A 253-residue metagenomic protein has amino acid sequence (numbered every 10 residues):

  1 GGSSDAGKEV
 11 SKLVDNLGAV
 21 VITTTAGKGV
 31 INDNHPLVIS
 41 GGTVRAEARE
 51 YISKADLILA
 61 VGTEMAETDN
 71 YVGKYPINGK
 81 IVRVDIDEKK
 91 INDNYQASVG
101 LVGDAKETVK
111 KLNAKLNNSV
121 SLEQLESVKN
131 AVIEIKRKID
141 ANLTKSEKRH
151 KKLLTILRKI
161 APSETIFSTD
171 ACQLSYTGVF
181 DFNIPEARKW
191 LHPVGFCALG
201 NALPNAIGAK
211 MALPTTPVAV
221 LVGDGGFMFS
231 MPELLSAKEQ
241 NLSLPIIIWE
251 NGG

Functional and structural regions predicted by a protein language model:
G1, A26-G27, I86-D87, W249-G252: Short, ordered loop/turn segments at secondary-structure junctions
G1-V82, P185-T216, M228-P232: Glycine-rich, anion-gripping cofactor-binding loops and their flanking helix/strand elements in enzyme active sites
D5-E9, E67-D69, K111, I156 (+1 more regions): Phosphate- and divalent-cation-binding pockets in alpha/beta enzyme and binding domains that engage nucleotide-derived
G7, I52, N92-N94, G100-V102 (+2 more regions): Thiamine diphosphate
V10, V14, V132-T215: Active-site diphosphate/adenylate-binding microenvironment
N16-V20, T24, I58-V61, V84 (+8 more regions): Change "in soluble alpha/beta enzymes" to "in soluble alpha/beta proteins
I77-A171: Phosphate/pyrophosphate-binding active-site segments
